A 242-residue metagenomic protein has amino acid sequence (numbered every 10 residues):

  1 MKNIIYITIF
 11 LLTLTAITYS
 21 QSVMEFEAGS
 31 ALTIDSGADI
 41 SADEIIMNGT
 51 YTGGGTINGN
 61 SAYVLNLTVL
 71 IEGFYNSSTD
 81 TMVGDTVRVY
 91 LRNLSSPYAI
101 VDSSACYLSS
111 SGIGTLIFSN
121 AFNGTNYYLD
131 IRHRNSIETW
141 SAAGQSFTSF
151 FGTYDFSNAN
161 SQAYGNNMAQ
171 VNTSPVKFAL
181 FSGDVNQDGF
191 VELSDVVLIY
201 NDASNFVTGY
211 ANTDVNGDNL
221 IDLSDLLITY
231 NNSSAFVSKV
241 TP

Functional and structural regions predicted by a protein language model:
M1-E25, V64-L65: Bacterial Sec-dependent N-terminal signal peptides
Q21-S61: Extracellular beta-helix/beta-solenoid repeat scaffolds
Y63-M82: Short amphipathic, basic-aromatic surface patches that mediate peripheral association with negatively charged
T79-R88, G124: Short coil-to-beta strand junction motifs in C2/discoidin
S95-I113: Short, acidic Ser/Thr/Gly-rich low-complexity loop/linker segments typical of extracellular and cell-surface proteins
Y107-L108, S136-Q170: Structured interaction patches on ligand/partner-binding surfaces of diverse proteins
G112-Y127, N135: Short Pro-Gly-centered beta-turn/loop motif in secreted/extracellular proteins
G165-V171, V185-N212, N216-P242: Alpha-helical segments with a strong preference for the paired helices of cellulosomal dockerin domains
